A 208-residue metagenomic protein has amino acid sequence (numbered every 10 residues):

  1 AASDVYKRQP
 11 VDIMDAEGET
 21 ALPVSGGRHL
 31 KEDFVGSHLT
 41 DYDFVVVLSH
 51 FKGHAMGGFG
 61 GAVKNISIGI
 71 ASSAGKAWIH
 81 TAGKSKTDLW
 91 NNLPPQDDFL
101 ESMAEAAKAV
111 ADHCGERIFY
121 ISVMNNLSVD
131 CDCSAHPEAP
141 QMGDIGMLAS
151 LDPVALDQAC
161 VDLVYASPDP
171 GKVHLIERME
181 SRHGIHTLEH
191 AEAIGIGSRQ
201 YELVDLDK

Functional and structural regions predicted by a protein language model:
S3-K208: Extended, low-polarity segments enriched in aliphatic/aromatic residues
